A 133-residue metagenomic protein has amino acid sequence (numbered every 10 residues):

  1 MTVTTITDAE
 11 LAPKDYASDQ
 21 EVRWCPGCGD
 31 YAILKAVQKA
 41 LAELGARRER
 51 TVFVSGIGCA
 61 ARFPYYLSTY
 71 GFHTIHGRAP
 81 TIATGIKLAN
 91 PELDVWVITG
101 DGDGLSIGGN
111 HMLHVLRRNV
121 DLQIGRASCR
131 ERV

Functional and structural regions predicted by a protein language model:
M1-A12: Short, charged low-complexity linear segments at domain edges
T4-T5, D19, R23, V97-G100: Contiguous hydrophobic segments
E10, K14-I75: Active-site diphosphate/adenylate-binding microenvironment
I57-R130: Thiamine diphosphate
